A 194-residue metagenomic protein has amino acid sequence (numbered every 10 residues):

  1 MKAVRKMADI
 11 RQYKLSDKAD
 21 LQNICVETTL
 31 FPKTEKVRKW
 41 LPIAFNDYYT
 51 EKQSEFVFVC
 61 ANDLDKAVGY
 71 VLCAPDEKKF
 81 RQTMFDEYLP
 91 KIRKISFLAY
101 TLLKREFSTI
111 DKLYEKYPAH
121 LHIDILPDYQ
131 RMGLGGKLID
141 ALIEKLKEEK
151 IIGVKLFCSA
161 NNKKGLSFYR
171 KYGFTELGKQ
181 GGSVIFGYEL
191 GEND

Functional and structural regions predicted by a protein language model:
A8-N23, P75: A short beta-loop-alpha structural element at the N-terminal edge of CoA-dependent acyl/N-acetyltransferase catalytic
K36-V57: Active-site rim helix/loop that mediates acceptor-substrate recognition in acyltransferases
V59, K66-P75: Conserved beta-strand in the GNAT
E77-H122: Conserved acyl-donor/pantetheine-binding loop and adjacent beta-alpha core of acyl/acetyltransferases and related
Y117-A119, L146-C158: Conserved GNAT acetyl-CoA-binding A-motif
H122, L126, S159: Residue-level recognition of the GNAT/N-acetyltransferase active site
H122, R131-K145, S167, K171: Conserved acetyl-CoA-binding loop-helix of GNAT-fold acetyltransferases
I152-K163, K171-G173, L177-D194: C-terminal "cap" of GNAT-fold acetyltransferases
